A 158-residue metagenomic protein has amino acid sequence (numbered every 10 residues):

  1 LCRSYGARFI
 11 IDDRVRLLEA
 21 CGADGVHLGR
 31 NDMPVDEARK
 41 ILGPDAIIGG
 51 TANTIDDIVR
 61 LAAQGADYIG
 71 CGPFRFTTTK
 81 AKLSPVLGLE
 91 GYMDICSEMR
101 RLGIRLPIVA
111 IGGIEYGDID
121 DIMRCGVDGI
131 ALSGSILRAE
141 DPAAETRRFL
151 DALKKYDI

Functional and structural regions predicted by a protein language model:
L1, L17, E37, R60 (+1 more regions): Residues within well-formed alpha-helices
L1-I11, R30-T54, P85-V109, Y116 (+1 more regions): Alpha-helix-loop-beta-strand connector modules within alpha/beta enzyme cores
F9, G25, Y68, G129-I130: A short hydrophobic/small-residue beta-strand
D12, T51, C71-G72, I111 (+1 more regions): Generic beta-sheet signal
R14-L17, C21-D24, I55-F76, D120-C125: Alpha/beta enzyme core
E19, M93-C96, G112, G134: A cross-family signal for key residues in well-ordered alpha-helices that form functional helical elements
D24-R30: N-terminal leader/targeting helix
R30-K40, G70-L83, Y116-A152: Glycine-rich phosphate-binding active-site loops on the catalytic face of alpha/beta enzymes
